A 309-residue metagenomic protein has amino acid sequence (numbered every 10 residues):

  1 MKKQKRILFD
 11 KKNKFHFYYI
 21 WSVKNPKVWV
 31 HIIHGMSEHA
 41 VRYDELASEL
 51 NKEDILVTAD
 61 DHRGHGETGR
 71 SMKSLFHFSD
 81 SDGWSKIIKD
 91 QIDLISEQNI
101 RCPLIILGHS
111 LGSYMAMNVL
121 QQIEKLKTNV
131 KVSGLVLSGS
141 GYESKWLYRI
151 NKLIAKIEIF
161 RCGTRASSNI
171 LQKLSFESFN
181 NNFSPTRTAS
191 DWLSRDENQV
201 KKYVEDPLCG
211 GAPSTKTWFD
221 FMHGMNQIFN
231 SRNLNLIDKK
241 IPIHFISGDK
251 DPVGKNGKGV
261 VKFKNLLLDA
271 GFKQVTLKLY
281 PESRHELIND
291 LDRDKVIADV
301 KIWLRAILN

Functional and structural regions predicted by a protein language model:
K12-S22: A short loop-to-beta-strand scaffold at the N-terminal edge of the catalytic core in hydrolase folds
H34-E38, S110, D249-K250: Active-site glycine-rich loops that stabilize anionic/oxyanionic intermediates across multiple enzyme folds
A47-K73: Conserved alpha/beta-hydrolase
F78-E97: Alpha/beta-hydrolase active-site loop
G108-G112, A116: Gly/Ala-rich beta-loop-alpha elbow adjacent to hydrolase catalytic centers
A116-L208: Alpha/beta-hydrolase-fold enzymes
F245-S247: Short beta-strand/loop motif that positions the catalytic acidic residue of the alpha/beta-hydrolase fold
A270-N309: Catalytic active-site module of serine/aspartate enzymes centered on a nucleophile-bearing elbow/loop
